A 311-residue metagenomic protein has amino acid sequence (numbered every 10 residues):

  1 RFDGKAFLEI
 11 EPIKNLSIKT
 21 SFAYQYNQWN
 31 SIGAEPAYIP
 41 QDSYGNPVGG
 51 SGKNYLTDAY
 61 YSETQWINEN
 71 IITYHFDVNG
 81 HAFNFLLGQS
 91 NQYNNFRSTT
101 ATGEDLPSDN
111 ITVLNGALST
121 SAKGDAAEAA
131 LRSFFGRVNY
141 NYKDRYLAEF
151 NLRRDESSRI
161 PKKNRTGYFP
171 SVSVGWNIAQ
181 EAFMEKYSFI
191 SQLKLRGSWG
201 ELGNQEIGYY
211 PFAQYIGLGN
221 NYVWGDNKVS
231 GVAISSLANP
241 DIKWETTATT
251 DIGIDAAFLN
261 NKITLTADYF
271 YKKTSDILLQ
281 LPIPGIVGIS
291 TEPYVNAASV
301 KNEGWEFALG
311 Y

Functional and structural regions predicted by a protein language model:
R1-E35, N46-Y311: Extracellular/periplasmic, surface-exposed regions of secreted and cell-surface proteins
E35, P40-Q41: N-terminal, polar/charged subdomain of small-to-medium soluble alpha/beta proteins
